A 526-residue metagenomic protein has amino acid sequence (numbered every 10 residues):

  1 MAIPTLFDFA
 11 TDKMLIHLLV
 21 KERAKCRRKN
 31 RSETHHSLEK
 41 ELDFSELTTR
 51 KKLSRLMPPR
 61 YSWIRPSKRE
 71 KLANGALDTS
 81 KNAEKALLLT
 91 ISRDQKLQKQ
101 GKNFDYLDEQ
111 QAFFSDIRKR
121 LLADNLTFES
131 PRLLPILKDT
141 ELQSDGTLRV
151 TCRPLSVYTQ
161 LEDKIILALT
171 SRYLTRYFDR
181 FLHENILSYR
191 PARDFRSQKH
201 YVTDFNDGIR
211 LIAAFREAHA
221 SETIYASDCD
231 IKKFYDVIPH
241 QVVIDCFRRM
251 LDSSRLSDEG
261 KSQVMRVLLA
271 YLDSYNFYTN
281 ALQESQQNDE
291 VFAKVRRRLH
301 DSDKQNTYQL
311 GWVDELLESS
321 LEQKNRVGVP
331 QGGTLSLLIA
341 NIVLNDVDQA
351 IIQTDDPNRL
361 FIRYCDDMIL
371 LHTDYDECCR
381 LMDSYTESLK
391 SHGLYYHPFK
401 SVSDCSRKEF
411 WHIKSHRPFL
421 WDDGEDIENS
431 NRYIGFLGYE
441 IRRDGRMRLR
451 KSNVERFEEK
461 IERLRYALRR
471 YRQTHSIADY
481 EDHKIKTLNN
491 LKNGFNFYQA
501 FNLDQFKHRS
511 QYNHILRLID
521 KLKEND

Functional and structural regions predicted by a protein language model:
M1-D139, D145, D526: Non-catalytic, polymerase-adjacent accessory regions of viral genome-replication enzymes
Q95, K99, N103, L251-R255 (+1 more regions): A common structural junction motif
K99, L134-A168, L182-S197, D289-S302 (+1 more regions): Short, conserved non-catalytic motifs in the polymerase core
L167, S171-P239: Active-site-proximal segment of RNA-dependent polymerases
F181-K199, E259-A270, R359-I362, H397-V402: Short, glycine/acidic-rich hinge or "gate" loops at secondary-structure transitions that mediate conformational
A220-C365, I369-T386: Conserved polymerase palm-domain catalytic core
V327, Q331, H392, W421-D526: Active-site and adjacent loop segments of nucleotide-processing enzymes that use two-metal-ion phosphate chemistry
K390-G435: Conserved catalytic core of two-metal-ion nucleotidyltransferases
